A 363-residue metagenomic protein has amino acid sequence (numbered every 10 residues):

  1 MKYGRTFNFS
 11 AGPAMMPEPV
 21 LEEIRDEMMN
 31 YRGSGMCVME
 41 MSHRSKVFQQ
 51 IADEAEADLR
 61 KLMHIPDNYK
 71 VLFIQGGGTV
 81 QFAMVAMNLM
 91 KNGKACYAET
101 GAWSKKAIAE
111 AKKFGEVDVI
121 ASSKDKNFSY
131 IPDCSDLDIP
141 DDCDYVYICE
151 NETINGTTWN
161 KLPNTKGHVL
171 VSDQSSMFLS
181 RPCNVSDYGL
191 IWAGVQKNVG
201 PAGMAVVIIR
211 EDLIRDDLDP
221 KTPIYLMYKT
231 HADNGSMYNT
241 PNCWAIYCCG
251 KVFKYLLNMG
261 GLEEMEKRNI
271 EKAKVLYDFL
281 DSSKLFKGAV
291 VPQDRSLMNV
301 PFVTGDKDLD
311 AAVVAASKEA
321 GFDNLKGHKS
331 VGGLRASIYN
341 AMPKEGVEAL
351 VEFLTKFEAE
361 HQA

Functional and structural regions predicted by a protein language model:
M1, T6, E319, G332-A363: PLP-dependent enzyme catalytic core of the Aspartate aminotransferase-like
M1-S42: N-terminal "arm"/small-domain region of PLP-dependent enzymes with the aminotransferase-like
G12, A111, S122-F178: Active-site phosphate-binding strand-loop segment of PLP-dependent enzymes
G33-Q81, N88, A102, E110: Conserved N-terminal alpha-helix of the aminotransferase class I/II PLP-enzyme fold
T79-V146: PLP-dependent aminotransferase-like
V171, V185-Q196, A205: Conserved active-site segment immediately N-terminal to the catalytic lysine that forms the internal aldimine
V195-Y277, V291, E360-A363: Active-site C-terminal subdomain of aminotransferase-like
F286-S317: Conserved PLP-binding catalytic core of the aspartate aminotransferase-like
